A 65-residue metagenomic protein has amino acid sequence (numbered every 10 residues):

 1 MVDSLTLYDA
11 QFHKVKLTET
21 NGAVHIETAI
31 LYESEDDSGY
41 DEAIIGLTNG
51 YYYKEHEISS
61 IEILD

Functional and structural regions predicted by a protein language model:
V2-D65: Conserved RNA-binding domains used in RNP assembly and mRNA/RNA metabolism
